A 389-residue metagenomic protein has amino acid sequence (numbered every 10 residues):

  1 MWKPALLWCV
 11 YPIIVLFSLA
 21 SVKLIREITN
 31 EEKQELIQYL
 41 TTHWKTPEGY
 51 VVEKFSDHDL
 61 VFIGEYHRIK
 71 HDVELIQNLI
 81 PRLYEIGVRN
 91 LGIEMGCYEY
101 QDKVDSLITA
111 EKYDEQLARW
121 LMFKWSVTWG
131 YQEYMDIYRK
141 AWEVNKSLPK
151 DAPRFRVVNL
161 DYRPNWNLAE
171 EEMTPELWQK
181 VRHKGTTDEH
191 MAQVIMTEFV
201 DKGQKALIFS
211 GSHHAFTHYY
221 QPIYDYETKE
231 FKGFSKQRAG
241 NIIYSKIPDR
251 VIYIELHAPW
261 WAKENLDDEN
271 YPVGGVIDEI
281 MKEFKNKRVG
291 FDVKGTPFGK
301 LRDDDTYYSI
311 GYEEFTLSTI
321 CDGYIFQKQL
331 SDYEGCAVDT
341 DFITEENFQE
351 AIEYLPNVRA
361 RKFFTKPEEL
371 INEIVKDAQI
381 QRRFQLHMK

Functional and structural regions predicted by a protein language model:
M1-A5: Positively charged n-region of N-terminal signal peptides that target proteins for export
C9-L16: Bacterial N-terminal signal peptides
L19-K389: Compositional signal for N-terminal targeting/processing segments
